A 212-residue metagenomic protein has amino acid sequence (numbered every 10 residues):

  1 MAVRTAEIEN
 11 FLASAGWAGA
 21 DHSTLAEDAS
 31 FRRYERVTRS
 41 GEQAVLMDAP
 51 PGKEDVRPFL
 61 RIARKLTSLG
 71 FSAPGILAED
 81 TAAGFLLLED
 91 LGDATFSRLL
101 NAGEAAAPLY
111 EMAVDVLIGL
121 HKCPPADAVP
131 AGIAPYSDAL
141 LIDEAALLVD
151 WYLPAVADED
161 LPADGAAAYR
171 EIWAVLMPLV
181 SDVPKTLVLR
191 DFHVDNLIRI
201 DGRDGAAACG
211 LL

Functional and structural regions predicted by a protein language model:
M1-T24, F31-R33, G41, E54 (+2 more regions): Regulatory N- and C-terminal appendages and interdomain linkers associated with kinase/kinase-like NTP transferase
R4, I8, A13, P125-P135 (+3 more regions): An alpha-helical support segment within catalytic cores of ATP-dependent transferases
E7, A29, P58-R61, F71 (+1 more regions): Short, conserved clusters of charged catalytic residues that mark active-site and nucleotide-handling motifs
A18, S72, D158-P162: Short coil/loop linkers at secondary-structure junctions
A20, F71, A207: Structured loop/turn residues at beta-strand edges in well-structured enzyme cores
S23-A26, P50-P51, Y136-S137, L189: Glycine-rich loop motifs involved in handling phospho/adenylate chemistry
T24, F31-T38, L46, I76 (+2 more regions): Active-site acidic catalytic loop and adjacent metal/ATP-binding pocket of ATP-dependent phosphoryl transfer enzymes
R32-D143, L147, L153-A157, D182: ATP-binding pocket architecture of kinase catalytic cores
